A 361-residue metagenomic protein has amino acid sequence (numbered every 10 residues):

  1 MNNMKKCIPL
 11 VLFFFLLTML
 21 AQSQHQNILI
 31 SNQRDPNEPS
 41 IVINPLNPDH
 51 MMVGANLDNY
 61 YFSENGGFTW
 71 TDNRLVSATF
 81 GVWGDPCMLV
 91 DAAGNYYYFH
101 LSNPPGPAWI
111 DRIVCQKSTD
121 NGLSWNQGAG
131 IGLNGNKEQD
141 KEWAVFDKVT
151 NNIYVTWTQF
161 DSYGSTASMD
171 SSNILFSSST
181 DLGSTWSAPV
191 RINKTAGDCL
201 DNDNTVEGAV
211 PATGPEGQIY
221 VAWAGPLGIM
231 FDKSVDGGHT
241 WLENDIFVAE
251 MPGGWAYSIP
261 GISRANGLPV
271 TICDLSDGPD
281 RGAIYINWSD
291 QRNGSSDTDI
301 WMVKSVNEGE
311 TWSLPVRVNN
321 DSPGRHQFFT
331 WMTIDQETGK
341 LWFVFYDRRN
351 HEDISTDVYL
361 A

Functional and structural regions predicted by a protein language model:
M1-H25: Bacterial Sec-dependent N-terminal signal peptides
Q22-A361: C-terminal PAP-associated
